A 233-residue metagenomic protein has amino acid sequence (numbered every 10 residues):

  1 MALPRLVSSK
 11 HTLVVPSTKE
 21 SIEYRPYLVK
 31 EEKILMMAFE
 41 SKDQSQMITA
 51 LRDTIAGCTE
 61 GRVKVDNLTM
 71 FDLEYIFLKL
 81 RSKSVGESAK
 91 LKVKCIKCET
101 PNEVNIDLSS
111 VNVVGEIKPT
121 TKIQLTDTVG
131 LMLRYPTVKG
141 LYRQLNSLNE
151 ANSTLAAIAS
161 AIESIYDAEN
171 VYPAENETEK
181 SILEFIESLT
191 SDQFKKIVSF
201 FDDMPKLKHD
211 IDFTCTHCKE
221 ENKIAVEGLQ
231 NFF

Functional and structural regions predicted by a protein language model:
M1-F233: Short, surface-exposed, charged amphipathic helix/loop patches that serve as local interaction elements
